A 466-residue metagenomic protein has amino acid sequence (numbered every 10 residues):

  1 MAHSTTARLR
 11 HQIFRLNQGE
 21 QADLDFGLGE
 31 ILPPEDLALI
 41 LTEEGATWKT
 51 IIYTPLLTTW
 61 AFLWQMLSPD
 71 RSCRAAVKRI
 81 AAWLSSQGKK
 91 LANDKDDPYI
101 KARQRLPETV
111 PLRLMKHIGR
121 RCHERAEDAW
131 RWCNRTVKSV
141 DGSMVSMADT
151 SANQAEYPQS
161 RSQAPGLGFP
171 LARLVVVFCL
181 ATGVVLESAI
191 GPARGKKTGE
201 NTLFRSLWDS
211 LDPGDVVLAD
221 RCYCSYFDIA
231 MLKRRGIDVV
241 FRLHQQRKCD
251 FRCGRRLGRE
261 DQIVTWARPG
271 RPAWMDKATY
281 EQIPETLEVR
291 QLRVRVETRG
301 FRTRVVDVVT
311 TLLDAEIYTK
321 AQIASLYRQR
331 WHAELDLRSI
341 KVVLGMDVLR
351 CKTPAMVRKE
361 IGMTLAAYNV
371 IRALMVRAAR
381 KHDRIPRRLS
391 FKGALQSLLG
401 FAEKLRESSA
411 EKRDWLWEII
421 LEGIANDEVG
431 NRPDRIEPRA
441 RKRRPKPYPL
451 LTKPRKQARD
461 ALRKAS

Functional and structural regions predicted by a protein language model:
M1-R79, A92, Q104-L106, V110-H117 (+4 more regions): Single, function-defining residue in the core of a domain
A82-I100: Short, basic interhelical loop/turn and adjoining N-cap of the next helix at nucleic-acid- or acidic-partner-contacting
A129: Noncatalytic carbohydrate-binding groove/subsite architecture in carbohydrate-active enzymes
